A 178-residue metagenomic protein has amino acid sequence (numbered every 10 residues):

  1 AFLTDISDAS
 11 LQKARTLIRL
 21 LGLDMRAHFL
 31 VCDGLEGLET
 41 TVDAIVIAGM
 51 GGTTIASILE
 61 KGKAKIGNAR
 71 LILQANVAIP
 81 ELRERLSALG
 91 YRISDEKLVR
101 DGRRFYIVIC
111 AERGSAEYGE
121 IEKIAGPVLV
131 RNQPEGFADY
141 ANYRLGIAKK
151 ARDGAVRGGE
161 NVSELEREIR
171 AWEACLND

Functional and structural regions predicted by a protein language model:
F2-D43: S-adenosyl-L-methionine
L35-E36, T53-D178: Class I S-adenosyl-L-methionine
G49-M50: Glycine-rich, N-terminal phosphate-binding loop of Rossmann-like dinucleotide-binding domains
